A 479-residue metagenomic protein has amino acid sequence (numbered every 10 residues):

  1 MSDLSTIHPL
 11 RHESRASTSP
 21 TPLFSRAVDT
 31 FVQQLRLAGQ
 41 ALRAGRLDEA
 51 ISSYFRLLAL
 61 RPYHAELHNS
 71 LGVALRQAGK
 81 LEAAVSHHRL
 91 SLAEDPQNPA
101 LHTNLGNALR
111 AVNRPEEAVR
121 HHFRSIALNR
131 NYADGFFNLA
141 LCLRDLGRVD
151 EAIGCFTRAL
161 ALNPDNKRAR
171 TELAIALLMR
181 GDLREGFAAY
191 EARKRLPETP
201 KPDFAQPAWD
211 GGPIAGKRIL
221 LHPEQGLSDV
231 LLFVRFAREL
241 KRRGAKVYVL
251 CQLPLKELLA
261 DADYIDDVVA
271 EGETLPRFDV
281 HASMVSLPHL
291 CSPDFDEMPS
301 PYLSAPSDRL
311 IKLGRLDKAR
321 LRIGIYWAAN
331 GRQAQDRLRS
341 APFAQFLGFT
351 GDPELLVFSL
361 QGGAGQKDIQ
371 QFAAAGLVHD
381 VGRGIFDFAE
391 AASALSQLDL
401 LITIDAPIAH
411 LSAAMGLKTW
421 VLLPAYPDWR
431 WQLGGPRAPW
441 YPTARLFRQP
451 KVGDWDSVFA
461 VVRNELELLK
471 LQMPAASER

Functional and structural regions predicted by a protein language model:
M1-L400, D405-R479: Alpha-helical solenoid repeat scaffolds of the TPR/TPR-like class and their adjacent stem/linker regions that mediate
